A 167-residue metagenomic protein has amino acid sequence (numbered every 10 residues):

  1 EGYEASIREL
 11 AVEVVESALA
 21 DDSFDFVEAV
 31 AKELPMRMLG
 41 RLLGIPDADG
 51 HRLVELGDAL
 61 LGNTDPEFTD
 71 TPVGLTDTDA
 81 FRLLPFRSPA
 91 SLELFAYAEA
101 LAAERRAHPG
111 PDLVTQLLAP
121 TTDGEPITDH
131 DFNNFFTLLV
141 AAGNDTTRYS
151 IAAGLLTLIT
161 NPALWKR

Functional and structural regions predicted by a protein language model:
E1-R167: Cytochrome P450
